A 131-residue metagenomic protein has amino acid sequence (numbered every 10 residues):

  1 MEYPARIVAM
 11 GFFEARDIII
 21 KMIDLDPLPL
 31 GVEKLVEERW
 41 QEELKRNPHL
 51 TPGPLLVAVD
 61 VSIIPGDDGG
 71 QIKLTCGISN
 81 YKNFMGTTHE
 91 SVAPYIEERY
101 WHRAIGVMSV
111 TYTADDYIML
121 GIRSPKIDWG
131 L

Functional and structural regions predicted by a protein language model:
M1-G130: N-terminal leader/linker segments that precede catalytic domains of diphosphate-processing enzymes
